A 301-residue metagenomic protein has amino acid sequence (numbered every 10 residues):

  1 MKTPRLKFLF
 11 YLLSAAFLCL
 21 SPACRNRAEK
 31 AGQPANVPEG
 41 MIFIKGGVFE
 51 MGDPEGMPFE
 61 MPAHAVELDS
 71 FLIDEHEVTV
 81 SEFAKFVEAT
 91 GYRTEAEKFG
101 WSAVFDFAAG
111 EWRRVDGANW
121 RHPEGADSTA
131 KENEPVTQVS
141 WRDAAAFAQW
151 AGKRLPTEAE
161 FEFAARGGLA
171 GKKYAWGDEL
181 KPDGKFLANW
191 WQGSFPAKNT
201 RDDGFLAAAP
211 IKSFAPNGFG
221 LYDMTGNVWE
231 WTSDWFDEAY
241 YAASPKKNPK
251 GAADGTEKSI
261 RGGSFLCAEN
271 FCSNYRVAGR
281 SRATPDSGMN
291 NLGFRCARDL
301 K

Functional and structural regions predicted by a protein language model:
K2-L13, L18-E124, R142, G168 (+3 more regions): Short, compositionally biased
A28-K30, F43-I44, E50, E55 (+3 more regions): Functional-site microenvironments in short loops/helix caps that host divalent-cation chemistry
